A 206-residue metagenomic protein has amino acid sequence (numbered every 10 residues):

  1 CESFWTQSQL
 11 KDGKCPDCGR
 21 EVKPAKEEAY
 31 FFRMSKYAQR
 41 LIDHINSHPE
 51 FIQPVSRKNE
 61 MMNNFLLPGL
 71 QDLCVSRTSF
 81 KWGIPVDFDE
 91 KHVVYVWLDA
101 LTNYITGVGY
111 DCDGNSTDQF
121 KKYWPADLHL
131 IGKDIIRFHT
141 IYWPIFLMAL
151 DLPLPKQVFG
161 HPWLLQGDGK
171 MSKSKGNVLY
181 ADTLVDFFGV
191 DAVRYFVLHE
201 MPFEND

Functional and structural regions predicted by a protein language model:
C1-W5, C18-G19: Cys/His-coordinated zinc-binding microdomains
T6-G13: Short linker/helix segments within small regulatory modules
K14-D206: Structured secondary-structure scaffolds
